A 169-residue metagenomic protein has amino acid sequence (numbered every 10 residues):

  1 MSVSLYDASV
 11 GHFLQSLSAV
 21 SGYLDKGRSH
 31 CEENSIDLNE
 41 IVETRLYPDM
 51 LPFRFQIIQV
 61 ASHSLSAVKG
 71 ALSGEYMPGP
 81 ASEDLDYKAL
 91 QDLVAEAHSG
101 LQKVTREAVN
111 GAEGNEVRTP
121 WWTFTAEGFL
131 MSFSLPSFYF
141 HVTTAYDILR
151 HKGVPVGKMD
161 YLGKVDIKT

Functional and structural regions predicted by a protein language model:
S2-V3, E127: Glycine- and acidic
V3-K26, N39, R45-K69, P80 (+1 more regions): Aromatic-residue-lined binding/catalytic grooves and analogous aromatic/hydrophobic interfacial grooves in multimeric
S4-D7, S29-E33, R106-E116, I148 (+1 more regions): Long amphipathic alpha-helical segments
S16, V20-N34, A145, L149: Long, well-ordered alpha-helical segments
E33-V42, K103-L130, L162: Acidic interhelical loop/turn segments
V42-Y76, T123-D160: Short, contiguous alpha-helical
I57-G100, R118-P120, D160, V165: Short, helix-capping/interhelical loops that line the mouth of catalytic, cofactor-, or ligand-binding pockets
K168: Short Asp/Glu-rich motifs
